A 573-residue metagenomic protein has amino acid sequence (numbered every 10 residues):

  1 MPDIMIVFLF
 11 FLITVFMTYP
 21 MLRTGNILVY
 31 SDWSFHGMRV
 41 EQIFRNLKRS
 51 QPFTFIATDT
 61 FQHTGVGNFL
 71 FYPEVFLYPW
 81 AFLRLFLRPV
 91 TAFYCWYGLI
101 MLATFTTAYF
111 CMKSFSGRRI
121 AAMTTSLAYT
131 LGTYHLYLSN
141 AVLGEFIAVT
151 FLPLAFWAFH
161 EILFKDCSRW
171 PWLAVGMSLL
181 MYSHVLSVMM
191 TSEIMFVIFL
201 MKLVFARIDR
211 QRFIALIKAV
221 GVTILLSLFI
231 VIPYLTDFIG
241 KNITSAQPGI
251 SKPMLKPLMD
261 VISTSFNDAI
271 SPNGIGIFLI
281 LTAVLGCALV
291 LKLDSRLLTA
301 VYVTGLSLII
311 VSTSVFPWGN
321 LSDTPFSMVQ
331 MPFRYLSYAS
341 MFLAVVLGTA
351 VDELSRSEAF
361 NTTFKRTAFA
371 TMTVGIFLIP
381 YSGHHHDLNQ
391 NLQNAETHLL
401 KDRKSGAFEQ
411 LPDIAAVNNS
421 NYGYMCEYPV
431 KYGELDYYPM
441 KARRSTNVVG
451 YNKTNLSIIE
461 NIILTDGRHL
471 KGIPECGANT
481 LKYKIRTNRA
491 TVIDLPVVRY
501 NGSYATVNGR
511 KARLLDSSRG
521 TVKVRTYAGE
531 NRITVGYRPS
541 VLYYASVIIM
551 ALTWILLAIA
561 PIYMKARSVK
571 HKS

Functional and structural regions predicted by a protein language model:
M1-Y19, L557-S573: Start-transfer (signal-anchor) and selected internal transmembrane alpha helices of multi-pass inner/ER membrane
I13-F115, I120-P153: Active-site lumenal/periplasmic loops and adjacent helix-entry segments of GT-C-fold, multi-pass membrane
V15-L22, L47-Q51, L83, A121-N140 (+3 more regions): Membrane-interface helix-loop junctions at the exits of transmembrane helices
A155-R169: Membrane-interface transmembrane helices that cradle and orient dolichyl/undecaprenyl
R169-V185, A219-L225: Membrane-interface alpha helices of multi-pass inner-membrane proteins
T191-V222: Perimembrane helix-loop-helix junctions
I214-L216, V220-L289, A407, P412-G423 (+1 more regions): Periplasmic/ER-lumenal interhelical loops and adjacent helix-loop junctions in multi-pass membrane proteins
R443-S573: Active-site-proximal, structured, solvent-exposed surfaces of multi-pass membrane proteins that position macromolecular
